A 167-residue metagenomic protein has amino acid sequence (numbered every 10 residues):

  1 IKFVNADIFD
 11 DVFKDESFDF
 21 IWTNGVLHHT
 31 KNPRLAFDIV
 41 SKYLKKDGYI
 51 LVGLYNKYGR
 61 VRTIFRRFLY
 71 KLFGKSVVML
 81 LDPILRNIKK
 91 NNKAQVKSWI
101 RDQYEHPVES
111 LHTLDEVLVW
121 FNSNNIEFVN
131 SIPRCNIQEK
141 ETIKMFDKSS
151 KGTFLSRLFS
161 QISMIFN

Functional and structural regions predicted by a protein language model:
I1-D10: Conserved SAM-binding strand-loop segment of SAM-dependent methyltransferases
V4-N5, W22, L51: Conserved Rossmann-like nucleotide-binding pocket used by diverse enzymes that bind dinucleotide cofactors
F9-I21: A short acidic, Gly/Pro-enriched loop at the edge of an enzyme's catalytic core that lines a small-molecule cofactor
D19-P33: A short SAM/SAH-binding and catalytic strip from SAM-dependent methyltransferases
L27, Y55-R60, P133-R134: Short "lid" loop at the C-terminus of a central beta-strand within the Rossmann-like core of SAM-dependent
R34-K46: A short glycine-rich, Lys/Arg-flanked "PGG" loop and its adjoining helix->strand segment in the class I
Y49-I84: Conserved class I S-adenosyl-L-methionine
I84, K93-N167: Rossmann-like AdoMet/SAM-dependent catalytic core
